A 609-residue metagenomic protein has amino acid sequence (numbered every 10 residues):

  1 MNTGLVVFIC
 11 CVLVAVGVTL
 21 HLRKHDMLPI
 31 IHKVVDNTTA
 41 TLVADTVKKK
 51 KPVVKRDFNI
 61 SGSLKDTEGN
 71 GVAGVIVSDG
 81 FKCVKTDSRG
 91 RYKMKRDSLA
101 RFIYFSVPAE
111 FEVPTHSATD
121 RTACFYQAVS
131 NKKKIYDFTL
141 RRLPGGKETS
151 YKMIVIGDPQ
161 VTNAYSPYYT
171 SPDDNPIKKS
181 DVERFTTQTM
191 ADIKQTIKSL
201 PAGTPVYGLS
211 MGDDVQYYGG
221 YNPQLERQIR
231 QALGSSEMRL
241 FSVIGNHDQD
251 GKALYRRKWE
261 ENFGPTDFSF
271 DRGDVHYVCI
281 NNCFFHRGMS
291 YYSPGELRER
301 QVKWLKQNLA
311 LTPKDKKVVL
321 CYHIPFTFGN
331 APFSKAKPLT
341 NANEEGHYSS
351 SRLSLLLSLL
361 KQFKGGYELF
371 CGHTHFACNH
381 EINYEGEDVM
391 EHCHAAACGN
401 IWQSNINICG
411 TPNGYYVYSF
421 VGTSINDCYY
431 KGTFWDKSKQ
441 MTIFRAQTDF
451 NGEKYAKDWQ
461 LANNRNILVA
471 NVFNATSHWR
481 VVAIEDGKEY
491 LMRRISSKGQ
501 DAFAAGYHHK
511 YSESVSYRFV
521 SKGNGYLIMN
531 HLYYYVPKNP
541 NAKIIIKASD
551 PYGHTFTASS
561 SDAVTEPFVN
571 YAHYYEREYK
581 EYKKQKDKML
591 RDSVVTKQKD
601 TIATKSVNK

Functional and structural regions predicted by a protein language model:
I31-N59, D97, E112-Y221, N608: N-terminal active-site segment of His-dependent metallophosphoesterases
D57, S63, V75-K85: Short amphipathic beta-strand segments in non-cytosolic proteins
I60-D66, G90, F138: A short, amphipathic beta-strand motif
F81-M94, R494-S497: Short, acidic Ser/Thr/Gly-rich low-complexity loop/linker segments typical of extracellular and cell-surface proteins
K93-F102: Short Pro-Gly-centered beta-turn/loop motif in secreted/extracellular proteins
A109-H116, A123-K132, G219-P313, A336-E368 (+2 more regions): Extended active-site neighborhood of metal-dependent phosphoesterases/phosphodiesterases
D388-A475, W479-D486, L527-S560, M589-D592: Binuclear metal-dependent phosphoesterase catalytic core
Q500-Y535: Aromatic sugar-binding surface patches on proteins that engage polysaccharides or sugar-phosphate polymers
